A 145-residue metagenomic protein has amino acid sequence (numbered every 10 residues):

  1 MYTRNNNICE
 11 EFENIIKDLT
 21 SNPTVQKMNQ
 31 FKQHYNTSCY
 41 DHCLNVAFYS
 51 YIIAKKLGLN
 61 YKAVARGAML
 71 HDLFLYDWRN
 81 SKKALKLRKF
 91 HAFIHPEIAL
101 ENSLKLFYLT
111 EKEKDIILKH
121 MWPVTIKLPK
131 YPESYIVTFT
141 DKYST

Functional and structural regions predicted by a protein language model:
M1-T145: Metal-dependent phosphohydrolase cores
